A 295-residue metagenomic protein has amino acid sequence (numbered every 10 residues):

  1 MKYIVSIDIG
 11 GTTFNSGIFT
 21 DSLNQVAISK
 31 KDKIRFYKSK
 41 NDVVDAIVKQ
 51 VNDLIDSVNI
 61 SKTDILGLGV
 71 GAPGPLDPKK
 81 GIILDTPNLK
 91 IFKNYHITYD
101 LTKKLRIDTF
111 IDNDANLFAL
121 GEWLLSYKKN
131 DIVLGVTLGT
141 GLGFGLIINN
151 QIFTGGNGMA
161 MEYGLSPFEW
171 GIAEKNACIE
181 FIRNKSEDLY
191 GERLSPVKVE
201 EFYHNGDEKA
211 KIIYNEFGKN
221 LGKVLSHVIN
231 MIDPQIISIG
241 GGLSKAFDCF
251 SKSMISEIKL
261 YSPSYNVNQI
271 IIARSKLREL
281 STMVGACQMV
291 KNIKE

Functional and structural regions predicted by a protein language model:
M1-L66, D77-K80, Y99, K103-I107 (+2 more regions): ATP-binding/phosphotransfer module of carbohydrate and carboxylate kinases, centering on a glycine-rich
K33-R35, I91-F92, M159-E162: A short acidic/small-residue loop/turn micro-motif
A72, K79, I148-N149: A cytosolic small-molecule/anion-sensing beta-strand core signal
G81-I91: A charged helix-plus-loop insertion that forms the helical arch/lid used to bind and gate nucleic-acid substrates
T109-D114: General beta-strand structural signal in soluble alpha/beta enzymes
F118-L120: Anionic-ligand binding patches
Y127-I179: Glycine-rich phosphate-binding loop of actin/hexokinase-like ATP-binding domains
